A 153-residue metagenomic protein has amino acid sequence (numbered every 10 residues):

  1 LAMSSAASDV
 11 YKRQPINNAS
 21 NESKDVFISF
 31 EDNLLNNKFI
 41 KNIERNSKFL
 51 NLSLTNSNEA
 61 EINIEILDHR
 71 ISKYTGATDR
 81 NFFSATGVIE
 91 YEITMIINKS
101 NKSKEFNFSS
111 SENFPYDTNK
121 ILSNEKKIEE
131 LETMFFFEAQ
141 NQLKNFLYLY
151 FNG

Functional and structural regions predicted by a protein language model:
L1-A7, Y11: Single conserved hydrophobic/aromatic residue that forms the stacking wall/gate of nucleotide- or nucleobase-binding
D9-S20: Aromatic-capped interface at the extracytoplasmic side of an N-terminal signal-anchor transmembrane helix
P15, N51, Y150-N152: Short helix-to-loop capping/linker segments positioned immediately adjacent to catalytic or ligand/cofactor-binding
N18-R70: N-terminal segment of the mature soluble domain
L50, N63-T133, N141: Surface-exposed short loop/turn segments
E129-G153: Compositionally biased, intrinsically disordered linkers/stalks adjacent to structured regions
